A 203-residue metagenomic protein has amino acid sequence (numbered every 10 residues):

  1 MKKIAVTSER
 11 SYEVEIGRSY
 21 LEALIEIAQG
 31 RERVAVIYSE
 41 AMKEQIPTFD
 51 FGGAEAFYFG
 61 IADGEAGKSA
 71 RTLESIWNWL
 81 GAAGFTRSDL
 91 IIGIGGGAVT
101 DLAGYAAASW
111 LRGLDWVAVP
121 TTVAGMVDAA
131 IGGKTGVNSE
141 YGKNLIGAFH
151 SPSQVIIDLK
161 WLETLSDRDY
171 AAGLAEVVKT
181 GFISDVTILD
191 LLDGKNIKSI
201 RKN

Functional and structural regions predicted by a protein language model:
M1-L90, K179: ATP/NTP phosphate-donor binding region
S19, R71, D169-A172, T187 (+1 more regions): Conserved active-site and cofactor/substrate-binding residues in soluble primary-metabolism enzymes
Q45-T48, L102-G104, D128: Short glycine-/acidic-enriched loop or helix-start segments at secondary-structure transitions that form or flank
G52-A54, Y58-K68, V186-N203: Active-site-proximal helix-loop elements at catalytic-domain edges
D89-L111: Glycine/serine-rich anion-binding loops at beta->alpha junctions that coordinate negatively charged ligand groups
Y105-K198: A glycine/threonine-rich phosphate-anchoring loop and its flanking beta-alpha core in nucleotide/phosphate-binding
